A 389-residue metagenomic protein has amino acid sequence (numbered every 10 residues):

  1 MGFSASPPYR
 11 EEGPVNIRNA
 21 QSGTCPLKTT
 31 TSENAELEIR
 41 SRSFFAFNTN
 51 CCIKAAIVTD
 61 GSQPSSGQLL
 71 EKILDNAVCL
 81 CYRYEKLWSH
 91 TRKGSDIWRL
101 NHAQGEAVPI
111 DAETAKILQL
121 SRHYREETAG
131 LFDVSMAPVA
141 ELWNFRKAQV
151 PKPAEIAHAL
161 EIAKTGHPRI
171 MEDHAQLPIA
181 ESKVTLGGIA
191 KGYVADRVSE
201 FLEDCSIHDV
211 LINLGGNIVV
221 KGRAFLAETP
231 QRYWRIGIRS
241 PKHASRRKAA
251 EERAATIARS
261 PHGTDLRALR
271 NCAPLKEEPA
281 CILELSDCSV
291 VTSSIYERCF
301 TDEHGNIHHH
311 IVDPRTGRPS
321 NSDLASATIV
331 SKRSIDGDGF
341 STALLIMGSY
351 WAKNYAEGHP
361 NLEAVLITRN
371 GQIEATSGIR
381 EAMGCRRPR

Functional and structural regions predicted by a protein language model:
G2-R389: Mature catalytic core of soluble alpha/beta enzymes
